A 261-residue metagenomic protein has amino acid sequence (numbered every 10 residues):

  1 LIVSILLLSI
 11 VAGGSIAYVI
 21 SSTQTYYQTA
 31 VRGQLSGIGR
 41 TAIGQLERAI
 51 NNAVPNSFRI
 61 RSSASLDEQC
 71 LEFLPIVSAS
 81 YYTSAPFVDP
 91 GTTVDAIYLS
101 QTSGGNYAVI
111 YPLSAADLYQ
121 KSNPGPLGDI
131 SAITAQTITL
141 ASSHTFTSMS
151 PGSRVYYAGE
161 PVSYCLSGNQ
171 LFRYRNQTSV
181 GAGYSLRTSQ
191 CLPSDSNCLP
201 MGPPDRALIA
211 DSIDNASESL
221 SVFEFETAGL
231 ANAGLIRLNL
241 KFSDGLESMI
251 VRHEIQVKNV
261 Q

Functional and structural regions predicted by a protein language model:
L1-N51: Aliphatic-rich helix starts adjacent to a transmembrane/signal segment
L8-A12, A30-I38, T137-A141, P193-P204 (+1 more regions): Generic detector of short, locally flexible boundary/turn motifs and exposed helical patches
I16, Q24, R154-V155, V162 (+3 more regions): Intrinsically disordered, low-complexity segments enriched in small/polar residues
Q24, Q28, R40, G44 (+6 more regions): Short helix-loop boundary/capping segments at the starts of domains
R32-N176: Extracytoplasmic beta-strand-rich oligomerization domains located immediately C-terminal to a leader/signal peptide
F172, Q177-Q261: Short linear sequence signals and composition-biased patches located at protein termini or domain-edge surfaces
